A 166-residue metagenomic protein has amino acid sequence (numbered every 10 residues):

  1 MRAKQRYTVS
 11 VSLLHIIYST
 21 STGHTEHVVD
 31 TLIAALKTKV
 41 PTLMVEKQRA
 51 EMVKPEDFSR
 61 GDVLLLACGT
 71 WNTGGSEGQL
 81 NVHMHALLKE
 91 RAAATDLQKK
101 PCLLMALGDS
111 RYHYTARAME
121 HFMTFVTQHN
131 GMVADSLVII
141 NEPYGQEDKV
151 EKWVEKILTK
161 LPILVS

Functional and structural regions predicted by a protein language model:
Q5-Y7, S12, H24-H27, A35 (+3 more regions): FMN-binding flavodoxin-like domain, especially the glycine-rich phosphate-binding loop
I17-S19, M105: Short hydrophobic segments within beta-strands
R49-V53: Conserved SAM/SAH-binding loop
